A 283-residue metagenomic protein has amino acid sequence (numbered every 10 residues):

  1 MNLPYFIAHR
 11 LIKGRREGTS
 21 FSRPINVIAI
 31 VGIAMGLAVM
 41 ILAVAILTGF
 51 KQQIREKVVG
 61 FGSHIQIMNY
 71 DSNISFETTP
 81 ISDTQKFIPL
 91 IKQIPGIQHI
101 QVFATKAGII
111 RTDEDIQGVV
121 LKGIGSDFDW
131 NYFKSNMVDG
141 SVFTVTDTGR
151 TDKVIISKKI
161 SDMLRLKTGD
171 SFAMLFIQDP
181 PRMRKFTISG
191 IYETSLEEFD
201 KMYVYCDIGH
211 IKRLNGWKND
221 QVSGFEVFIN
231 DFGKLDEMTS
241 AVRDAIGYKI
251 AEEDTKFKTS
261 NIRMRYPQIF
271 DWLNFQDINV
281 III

Functional and structural regions predicted by a protein language model:
M1-L37, D277: N-terminal Sec/SRP start-transfer signal
F6, R10-K13, Q52, E56-S63 (+1 more regions): Short amphipathic alpha-helical coupling elements at transmembrane boundaries
P24-I25, M35-S63: Alpha-helical transmembrane segments
K51-T84: Membrane-interface junction motifs in transport/secretion proteins
I65, D152, Q221-F225: Short amphipathic alpha-helical segments
P80-D220: A structural signal for hydrophobic secondary-structure junctions, strongest on transmembrane helix-loop-helix units
I177-T187, I191-V280: Mechanotransmission and gating elements of multispan inner-membrane complexes involved in transport and envelope
